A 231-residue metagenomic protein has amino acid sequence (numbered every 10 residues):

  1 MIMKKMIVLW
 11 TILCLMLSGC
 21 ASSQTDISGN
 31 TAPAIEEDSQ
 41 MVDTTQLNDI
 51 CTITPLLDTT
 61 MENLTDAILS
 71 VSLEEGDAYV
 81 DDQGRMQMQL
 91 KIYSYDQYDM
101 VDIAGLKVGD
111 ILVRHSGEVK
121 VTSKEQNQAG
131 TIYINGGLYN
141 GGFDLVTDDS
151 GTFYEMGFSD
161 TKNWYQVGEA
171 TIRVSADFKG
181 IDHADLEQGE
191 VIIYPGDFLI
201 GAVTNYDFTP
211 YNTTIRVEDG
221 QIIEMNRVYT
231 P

Functional and structural regions predicted by a protein language model:
M1-M6: Positively charged n-region of N-terminal signal peptides that target proteins for export
I7-I12: Sec-dependent signal peptide hydrophobic core
M16-G19: C-terminal motif of bacterial Sec signal peptides marking the signal peptidase cleavage site
S23-L90, L106: N-terminal, intrinsically disordered, polar/charged segments of Gram-positive cell-envelope systems that serve as
D43-M61, I68, A176-A202, R227: Short, surface-exposed polybasic-aromatic patches that bind anionic ligands, especially phosphate groups
A67-E75, Y79, Q89-K124, A129-V146 (+1 more regions): N-proximal, low-complexity, solvent-exposed accessory regions that precede a main structured/catalytic
V113-R114, G157-D160, V167, R173-N212: Short nucleic-acid-contacting surface segments enriched for D/E, G, S/T with interspersed K/R
N205-R227: Short, exposed beta-strand-loop hairpins at the edges of beta-sheets in extracellular/periplasmic proteins
